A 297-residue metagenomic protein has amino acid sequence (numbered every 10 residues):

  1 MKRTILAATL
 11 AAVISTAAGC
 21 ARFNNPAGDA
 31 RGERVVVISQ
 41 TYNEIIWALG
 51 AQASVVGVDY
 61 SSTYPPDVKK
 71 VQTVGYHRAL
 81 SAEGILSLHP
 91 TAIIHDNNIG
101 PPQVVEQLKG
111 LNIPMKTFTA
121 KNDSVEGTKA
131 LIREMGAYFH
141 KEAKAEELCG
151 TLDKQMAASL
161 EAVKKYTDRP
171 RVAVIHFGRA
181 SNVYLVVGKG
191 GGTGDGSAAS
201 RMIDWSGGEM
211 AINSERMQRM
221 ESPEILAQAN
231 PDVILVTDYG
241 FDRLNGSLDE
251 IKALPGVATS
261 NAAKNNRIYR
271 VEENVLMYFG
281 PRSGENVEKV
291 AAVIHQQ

Functional and structural regions predicted by a protein language model:
M1-T4, A8-T9: Positively charged n-region of N-terminal signal peptides that target proteins for export
A17-G19: C-terminal motif of bacterial Sec signal peptides marking the signal peptidase cleavage site
A21-N24: Bacterial signal peptide processing site
E33-I46, K144-S206: Basic- and aromatic-lined ligand-binding clefts that recognize polyanionic substrates
E33-R34, E126-R133, A137, E146 (+2 more regions): Structured C-terminal subdomain patch of bacterial secreted/periplasmic proteins
R34-N98, V104, S214: A short, structured surface patch at a secondary-structure boundary
D59, G191-Q218, D238, R270: His/Asp/Glu-enriched short active-site or ligand-binding loop at hydrolase and phosphoryl-transfer sites
A79-N98, I113, S222-Y239: Proline-aspartate-enriched helix->loop->beta-strand connector
